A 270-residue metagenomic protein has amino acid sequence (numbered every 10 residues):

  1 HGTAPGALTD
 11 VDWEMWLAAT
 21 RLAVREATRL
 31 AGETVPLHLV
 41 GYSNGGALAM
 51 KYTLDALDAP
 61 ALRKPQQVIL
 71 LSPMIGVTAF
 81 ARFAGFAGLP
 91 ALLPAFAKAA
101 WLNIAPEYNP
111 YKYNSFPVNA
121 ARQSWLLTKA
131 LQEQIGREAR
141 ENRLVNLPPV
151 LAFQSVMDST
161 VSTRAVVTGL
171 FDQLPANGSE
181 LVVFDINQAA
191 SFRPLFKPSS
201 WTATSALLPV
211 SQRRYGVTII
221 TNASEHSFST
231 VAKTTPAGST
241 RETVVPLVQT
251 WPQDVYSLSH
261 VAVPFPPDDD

Functional and structural regions predicted by a protein language model:
T3-P36: Catalytic nucleophile-loop/oxyanion-hole region of alpha/beta-hydrolase and closely related hydrolase-like folds
P5-E14, E107-N114, Q154: Second-shell loop/turn segments in exported
L39-A49: Gly/Ala-rich beta-loop-alpha elbow adjacent to hydrolase catalytic centers
L39-G41, L71, F153: Short beta-strand immediately N-terminal to the catalytic nucleophile in serine-hydrolase-like folds
A47, K51-Q67, G76: Conserved hydrolase catalytic core segment
V68-R82, I186: Active-site nucleophile loop of the alpha/beta-hydrolase fold
T78-Y108: Short, flexible helix-coil linker/hinge segments at the edges of structured domains or between repeats
K112-D270: Serine-hydrolase catalytic core
